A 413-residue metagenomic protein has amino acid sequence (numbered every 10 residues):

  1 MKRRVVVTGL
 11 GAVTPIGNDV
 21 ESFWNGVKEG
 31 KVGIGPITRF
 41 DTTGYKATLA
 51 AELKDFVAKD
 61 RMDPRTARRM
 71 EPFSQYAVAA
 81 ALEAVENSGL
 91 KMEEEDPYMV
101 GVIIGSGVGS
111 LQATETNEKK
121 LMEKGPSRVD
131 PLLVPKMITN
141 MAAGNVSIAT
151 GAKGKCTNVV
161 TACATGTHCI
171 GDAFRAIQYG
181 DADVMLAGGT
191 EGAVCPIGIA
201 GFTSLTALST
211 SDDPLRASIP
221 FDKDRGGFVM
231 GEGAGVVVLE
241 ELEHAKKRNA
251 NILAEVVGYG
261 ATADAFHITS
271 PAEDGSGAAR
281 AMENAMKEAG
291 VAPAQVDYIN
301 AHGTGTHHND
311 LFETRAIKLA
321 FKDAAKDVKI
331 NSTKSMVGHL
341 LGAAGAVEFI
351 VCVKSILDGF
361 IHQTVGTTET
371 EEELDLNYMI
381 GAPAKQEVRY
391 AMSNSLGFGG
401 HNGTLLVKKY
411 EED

Functional and structural regions predicted by a protein language model:
M1-T66, E243-E255, I350-T364, K408-D413: ACP-dependent fatty acid/polyketide chain-elongation machinery
R4-T8, G35, D213-A289, Y298 (+1 more regions): Condensing-enzyme catalytic core mediating Claisen C-C bond formation in acyl metabolism
V7, W24, K28-T161, T190-I199 (+1 more regions): Conserved beta-ketoacyl condensing-enzyme motif
A77-L90, A142-A143, S147-E191, V229-A250 (+2 more regions): Active-site-proximal alpha-helical scaffold in enzymes
A77-S88, A142, C169, E240-L242 (+4 more regions): Short, well-ordered amphipathic alpha-helical segments that serve as non-catalytic structural scaffolds within diverse
A84-D96, A245-I252, M282-Y298, A320-A324: Phosphate/pyrophosphate-binding loops at sites that engage ATP/ADP/AMP, CoA/4′-phosphopantetheine, polyphosphate
E123-D130, H168-G171, R175, E191-K247 (+3 more regions): Glycine-/small-residue-rich "gating" segment that lines the acyl/pantetheine channel and substrate pocket
D181-G226, Y259-E273, G303-D310, D327-N377: Acyl-CoA/ACP chain-elongation machinery
